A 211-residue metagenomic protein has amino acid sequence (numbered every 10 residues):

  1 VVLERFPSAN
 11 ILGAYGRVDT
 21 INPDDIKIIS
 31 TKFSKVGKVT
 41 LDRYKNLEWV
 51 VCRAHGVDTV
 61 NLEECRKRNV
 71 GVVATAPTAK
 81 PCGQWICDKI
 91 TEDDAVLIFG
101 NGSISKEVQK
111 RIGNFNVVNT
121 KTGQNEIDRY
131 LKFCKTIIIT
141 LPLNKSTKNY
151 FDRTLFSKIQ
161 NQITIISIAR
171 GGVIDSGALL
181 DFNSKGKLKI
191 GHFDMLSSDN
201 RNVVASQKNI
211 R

Functional and structural regions predicted by a protein language model:
V1, G83-G113: Glycine-rich adenosine-cofactor-binding loop
V1-I28, F115-V117, Q124: N-terminal glycine-/charge-rich "phosphate-binding" loop or analogous flexible N-terminal tail
V2-F6, A74-W85, S184, I190 (+1 more regions): C-terminal helix-to-coil terminal segments
F6, P23, Y44-L47, L131 (+1 more regions): Structural signal for repeat-unit boundaries in curved repeat scaffolds
G16-V18, R53-D58, A76-K80, K121-N125 (+3 more regions): Short, acidic/turn-prone active-site loops that include or flank metal/cofactor- and phosphate-binding residues
K27-K89, A169: Phosphate/diphosphate ligand-binding glycine-rich loop within oxidoreductases
G37-T40, T122-A205: Rossmann-like adenosine-cofactor binding region
L47, E92-A95, Q162: Phosphate-coordination loops involved in phosphoryl transfer and adenosine-cofactor binding
